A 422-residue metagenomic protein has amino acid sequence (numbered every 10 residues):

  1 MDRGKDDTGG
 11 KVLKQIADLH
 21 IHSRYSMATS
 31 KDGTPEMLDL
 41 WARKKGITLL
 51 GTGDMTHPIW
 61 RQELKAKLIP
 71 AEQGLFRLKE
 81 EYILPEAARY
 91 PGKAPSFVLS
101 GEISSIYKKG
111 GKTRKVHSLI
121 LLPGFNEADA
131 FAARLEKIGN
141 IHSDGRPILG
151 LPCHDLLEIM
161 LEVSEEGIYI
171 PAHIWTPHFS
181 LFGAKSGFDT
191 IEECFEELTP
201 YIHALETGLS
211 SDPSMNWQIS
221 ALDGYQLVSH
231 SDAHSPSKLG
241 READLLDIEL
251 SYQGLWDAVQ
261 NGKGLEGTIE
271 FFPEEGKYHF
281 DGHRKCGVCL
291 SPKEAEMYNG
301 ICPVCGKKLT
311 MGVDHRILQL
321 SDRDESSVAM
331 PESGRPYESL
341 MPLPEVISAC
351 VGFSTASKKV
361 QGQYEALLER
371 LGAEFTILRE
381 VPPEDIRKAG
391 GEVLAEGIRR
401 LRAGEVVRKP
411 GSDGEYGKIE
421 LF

Functional and structural regions predicted by a protein language model:
M1-S105, G110-T113, E405-V407, Y416-L421: An N-terminally biased module of ancient metal coordination in phosphate/nucleic-acid-related enzymes
D2, K14, Q62-H203: Extended substrate/RNA-proximal surfaces in nucleic-acid metabolism proteins
D2-Q15, L40, P58, I69 (+7 more regions): C-terminal functional module detector
D18-L19, L50-D54, V98-G101, I170-A172 (+2 more regions): Active-site neighborhood of phospho(di)ester-bond hydrolases with catalytic His/Asp-centered motifs
R24-S26, T52-R61, I106, E127 (+3 more regions): Active-site environment of divalent metal-dependent phosphoester hydrolases
Y25-T29, G145-I148, A204-G208: Short, flexible loop segments at the rims of nucleotide/cofactor-binding pockets, characterized by
T29-S30, R61-K65, F179-S186, W217 (+2 more regions): Histidine/acidic-residue-rich catalytic or RNA/ligand-binding cores of hydrolases and nuclease-related proteins
L68-A71, L75-E86, G92-L99, L198-Y201 (+1 more regions): Conserved beta-sheet core of the metallophosphoesterase superfamily
